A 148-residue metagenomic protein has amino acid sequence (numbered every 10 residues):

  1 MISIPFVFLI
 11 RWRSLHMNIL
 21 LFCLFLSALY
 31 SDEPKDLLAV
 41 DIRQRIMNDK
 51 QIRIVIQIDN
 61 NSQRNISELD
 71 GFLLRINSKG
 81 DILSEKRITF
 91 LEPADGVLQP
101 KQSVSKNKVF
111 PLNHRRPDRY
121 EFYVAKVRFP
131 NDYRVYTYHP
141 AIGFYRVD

Functional and structural regions predicted by a protein language model:
I19-A28: Sec-dependent N-terminal signal peptides
S31-V55, F144-Y145: Low-complexity, acidic Ser/Thr/Pro/Gly-rich terminal tails and inter-domain linkers that flank the onset of structured
I58-S62: Asparagine-centered strand-capping/turn motif at beta-strand->loop junctions
N65-D81: Short acidic, flexible loop segments centered on an aromatic residue
L83-R115: Intrinsically disordered, low-complexity Pro/Gly/Ser/Thr-rich segments with frequent PxxP/GP/PP motifs and embedded
F110-D148: Terminal connector regions
